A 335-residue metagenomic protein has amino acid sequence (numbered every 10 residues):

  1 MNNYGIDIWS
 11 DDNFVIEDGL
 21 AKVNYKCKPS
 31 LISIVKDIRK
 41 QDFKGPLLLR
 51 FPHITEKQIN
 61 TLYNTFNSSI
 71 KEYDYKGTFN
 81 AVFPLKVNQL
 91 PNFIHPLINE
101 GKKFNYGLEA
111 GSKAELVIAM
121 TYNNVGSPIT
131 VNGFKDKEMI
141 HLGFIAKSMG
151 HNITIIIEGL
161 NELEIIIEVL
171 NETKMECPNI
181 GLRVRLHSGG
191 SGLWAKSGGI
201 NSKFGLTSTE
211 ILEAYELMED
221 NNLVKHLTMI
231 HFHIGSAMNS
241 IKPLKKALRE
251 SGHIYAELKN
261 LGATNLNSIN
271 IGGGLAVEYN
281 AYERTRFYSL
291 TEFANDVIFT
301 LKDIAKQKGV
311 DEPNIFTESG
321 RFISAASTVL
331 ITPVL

Functional and structural regions predicted by a protein language model:
M1-N179, L212, E216, D220-N222 (+1 more regions): A charged N-terminal "starter" segment
K44, K102-K103, G126-I129, S148-T154 (+3 more regions): Glycine-rich tight-turn/loop motif centered on a GG-T
K44, S236-L335: C-terminal active-site-proximal or functional interface alpha/beta core segments in diverse enzymes
H53, V87-Q89, A114-E115, K135-K137 (+6 more regions): Active-site-proximal loop/turn and secondary-structure-junction residues that shape catalytic pockets, frequently
F93-P96, M120-N123, I140-I145, I166-L170 (+4 more regions): Short acidic, glycine/serine/threonine-rich loops at helix termini
L108-A114, V131-D136, P178-W194, T228-F232 (+1 more regions): Non-cysteine beta-strand/loop elements that form the S-adenosyl-L-methionine
A110, I129-G133, P178-R183, F204-L212 (+2 more regions): Acidic, His- and aromatic-enriched active-site or binding-groove loops in soluble protein domains that engage sugars
I180-R185, G190-L227, F232, I241-H253: Active-site/ligand-binding-proximal alpha/beta "capping" segment
